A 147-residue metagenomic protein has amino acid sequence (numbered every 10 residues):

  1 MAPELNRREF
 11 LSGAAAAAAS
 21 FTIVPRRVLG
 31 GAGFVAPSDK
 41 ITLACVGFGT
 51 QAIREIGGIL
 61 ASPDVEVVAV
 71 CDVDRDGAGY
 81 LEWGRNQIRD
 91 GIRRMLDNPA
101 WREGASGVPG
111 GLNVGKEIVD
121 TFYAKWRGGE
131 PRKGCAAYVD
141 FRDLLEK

Functional and structural regions predicted by a protein language model:
A2-K147: N-terminal glycine-/serine-/threonine-rich beta1-alpha1-beta2 phosphate-ribose binding loop of Rossmann-like
